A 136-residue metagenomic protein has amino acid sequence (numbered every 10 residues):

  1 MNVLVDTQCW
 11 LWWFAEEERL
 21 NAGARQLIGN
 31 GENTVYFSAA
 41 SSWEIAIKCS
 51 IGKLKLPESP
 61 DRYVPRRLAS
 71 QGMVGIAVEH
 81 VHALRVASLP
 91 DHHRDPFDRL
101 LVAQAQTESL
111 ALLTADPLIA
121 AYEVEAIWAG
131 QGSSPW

Functional and structural regions predicted by a protein language model:
M1, E44, H82: Short, basic/glycine-rich phosphate-binding loops at helix/coil junctions that contact nucleotide phosphates
M1-S38, I51-R66, E108, P117-A121 (+1 more regions): Short, well-structured N-terminal submotif of metal-dependent ribonuclease cores
T7-Q8, I45, V86, A105: Generic structural signal for small/hydrophobic residues in well-ordered secondary structure, especially within
E16-E17, K48, L89, E125: Residue-level signal for well-ordered alpha-helical positions
E44, R85-S88, A121-Y122: Phosphate- and divalent-cation-binding pockets in alpha/beta enzyme and binding domains that engage nucleotide-derived
K55-D61, P65, A69-P117, Q131 (+1 more regions): Active-site neighborhoods of divalent-metal-dependent phosphate/nucleic-acid chemistry enzymes
Q71, Y122-E123: Short, structured coil segments at secondary-structure junctions
